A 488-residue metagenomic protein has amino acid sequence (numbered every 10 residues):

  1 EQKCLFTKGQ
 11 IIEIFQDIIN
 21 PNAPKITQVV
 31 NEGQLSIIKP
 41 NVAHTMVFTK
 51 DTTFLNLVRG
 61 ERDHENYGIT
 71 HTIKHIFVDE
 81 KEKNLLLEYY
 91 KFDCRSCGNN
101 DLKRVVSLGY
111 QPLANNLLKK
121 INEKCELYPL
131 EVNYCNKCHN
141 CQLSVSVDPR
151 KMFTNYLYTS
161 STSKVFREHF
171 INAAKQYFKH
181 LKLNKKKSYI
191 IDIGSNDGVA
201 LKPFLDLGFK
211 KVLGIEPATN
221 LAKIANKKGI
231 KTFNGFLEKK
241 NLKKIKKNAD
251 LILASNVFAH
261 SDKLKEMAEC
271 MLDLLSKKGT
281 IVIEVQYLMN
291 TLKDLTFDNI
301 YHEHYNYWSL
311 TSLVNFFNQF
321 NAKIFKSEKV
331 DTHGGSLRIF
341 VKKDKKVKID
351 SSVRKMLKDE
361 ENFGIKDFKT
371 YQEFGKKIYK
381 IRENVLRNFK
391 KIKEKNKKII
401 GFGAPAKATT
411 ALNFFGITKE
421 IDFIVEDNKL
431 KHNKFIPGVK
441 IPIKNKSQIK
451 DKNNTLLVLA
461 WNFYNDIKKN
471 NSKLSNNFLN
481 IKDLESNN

Functional and structural regions predicted by a protein language model:
E1-I12, Q16-I18: Glycine- and acidic-residue-biased ligand/ion/polar-headgroup-sensing regions
I18-K39: Short acidic-glycine-tyrosine-enriched beta hairpin
I19, T45-L86: Double-stranded beta-helix
Y89-V165, E328: N-terminal juxtadomain amphipathic helix that follows a signal peptide/anchor or precedes a small N-terminal auxiliary
K265-T280: A short glycine-rich, Lys/Arg-flanked "PGG" loop and its adjoining helix->strand segment in the class I
K278-Q286, L479-N480: Conserved beta-strand signature within the Rossmann-like core of class I S-adenosyl-L-methionine
I283-N306, L310-S312: Short, glycine-/aromatic-enriched active-site segment of Class I SAM-dependent methyltransferases
H333-K377: Flexible, glycine-/basic-rich loop-and-beta segments that form/coincide with the SAM-dependent methyltransferase
